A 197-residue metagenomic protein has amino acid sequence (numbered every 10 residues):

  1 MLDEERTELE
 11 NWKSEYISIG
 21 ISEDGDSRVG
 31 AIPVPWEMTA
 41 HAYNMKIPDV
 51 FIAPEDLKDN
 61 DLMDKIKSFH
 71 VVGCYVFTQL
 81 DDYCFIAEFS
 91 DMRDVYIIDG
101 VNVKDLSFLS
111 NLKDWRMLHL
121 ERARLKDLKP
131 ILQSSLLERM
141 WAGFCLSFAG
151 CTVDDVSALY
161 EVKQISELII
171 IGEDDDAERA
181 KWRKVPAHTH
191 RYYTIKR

Functional and structural regions predicted by a protein language model:
L2-K104, F108-K126, P130-R197: Concave beta-strand-loop units of leucine-rich repeat
